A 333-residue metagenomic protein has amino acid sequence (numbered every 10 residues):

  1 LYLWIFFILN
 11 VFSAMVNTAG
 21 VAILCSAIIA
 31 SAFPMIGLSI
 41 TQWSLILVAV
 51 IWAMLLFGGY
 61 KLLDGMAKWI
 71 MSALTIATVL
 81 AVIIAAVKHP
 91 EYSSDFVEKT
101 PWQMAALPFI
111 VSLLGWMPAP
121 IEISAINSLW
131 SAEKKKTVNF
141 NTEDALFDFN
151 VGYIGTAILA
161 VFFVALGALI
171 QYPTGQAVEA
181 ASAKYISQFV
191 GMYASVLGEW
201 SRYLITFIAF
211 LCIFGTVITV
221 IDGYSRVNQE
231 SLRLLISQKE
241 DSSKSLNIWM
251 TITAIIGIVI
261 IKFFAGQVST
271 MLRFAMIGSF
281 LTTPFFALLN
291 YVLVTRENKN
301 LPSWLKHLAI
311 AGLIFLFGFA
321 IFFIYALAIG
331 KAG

Functional and structural regions predicted by a protein language model:
L1, F162-F214: TM-loop-TM module centered on a large, flexible mid-protein loop between adjacent transmembrane helices in multi-pass
Y2-M35, I213-S231, V268: Hydrophobic transmembrane alpha-helices that form the core helical bundles of multi-pass secondary transporters
A27-P34, V48-I70, A85, I260-T270 (+1 more regions): Membrane-water interface regions at transmembrane-helix termini and the short interhelical loops of multi-pass membrane
I40-L47, V151, G155, L232-A265 (+2 more regions): Loop-to-transmembrane helix boundary motifs in multi-pass membrane proteins
V50, M54-V87, P101-M104, R273-T283 (+1 more regions): Membrane-interface loop-to-helix entry segments
M66-W69, I236, E240-W249, R273-A328: C-terminal membrane-solvent junction of multi-pass transporters and transport-like membrane proteins
S72-T100, I110-S128, F286-N298, A320-A332: Hydrophobic alpha-helical segments and their helix-loop junctions in multi-pass secondary transporters
A119, D144-P173: Selective recognition of specific alpha-helical transmembrane segments in multi-pass small-molecule
